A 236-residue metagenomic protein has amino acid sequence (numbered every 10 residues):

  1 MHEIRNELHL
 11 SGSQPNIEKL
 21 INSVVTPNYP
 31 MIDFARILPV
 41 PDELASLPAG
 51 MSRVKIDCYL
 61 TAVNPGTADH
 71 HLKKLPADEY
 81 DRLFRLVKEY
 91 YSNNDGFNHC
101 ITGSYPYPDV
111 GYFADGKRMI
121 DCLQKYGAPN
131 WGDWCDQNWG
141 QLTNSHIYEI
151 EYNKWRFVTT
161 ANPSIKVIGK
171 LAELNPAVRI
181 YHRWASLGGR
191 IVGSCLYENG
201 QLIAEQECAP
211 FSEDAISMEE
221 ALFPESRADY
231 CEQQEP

Functional and structural regions predicted by a protein language model:
M1-P236: Intrinsic low-complexity, intrinsically disordered or marginally ordered coil/linker segments
